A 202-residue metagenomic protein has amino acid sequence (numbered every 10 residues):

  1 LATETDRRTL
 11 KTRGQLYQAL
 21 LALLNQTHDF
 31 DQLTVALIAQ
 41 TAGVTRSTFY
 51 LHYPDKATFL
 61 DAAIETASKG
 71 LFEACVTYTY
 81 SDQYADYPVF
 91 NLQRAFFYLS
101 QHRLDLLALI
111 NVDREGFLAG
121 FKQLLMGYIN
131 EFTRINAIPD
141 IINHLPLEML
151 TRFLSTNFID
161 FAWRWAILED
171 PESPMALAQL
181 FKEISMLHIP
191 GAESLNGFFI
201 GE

Functional and structural regions predicted by a protein language model:
L1-T27: Basic, helix-initiating cap at the start of DNA-binding domains
Q15-A22, T41, T58-Y78, F90 (+2 more regions): Alpha-helical structural segments
L23, A67-A74, H102, Y128-N136 (+2 more regions): A short secondary-structure junction motif
Q26-T58: Helix-turn-helix
V76-L104: Hydrophobic alpha-helical connector segments
Q93-Y98, H102-G127: Helix-turn-helix/homeodomain-like alpha-helical modules used for DNA recognition and transcription-factor dimerization
D113-P139, E148-D160, P190: Amphipathic alpha-helical packing segments from all-alpha helical-bundle domains
R134, S155-T156, R164-E202: C-terminal peripheral helix-coil segments that are non-catalytic and often amphipathic
